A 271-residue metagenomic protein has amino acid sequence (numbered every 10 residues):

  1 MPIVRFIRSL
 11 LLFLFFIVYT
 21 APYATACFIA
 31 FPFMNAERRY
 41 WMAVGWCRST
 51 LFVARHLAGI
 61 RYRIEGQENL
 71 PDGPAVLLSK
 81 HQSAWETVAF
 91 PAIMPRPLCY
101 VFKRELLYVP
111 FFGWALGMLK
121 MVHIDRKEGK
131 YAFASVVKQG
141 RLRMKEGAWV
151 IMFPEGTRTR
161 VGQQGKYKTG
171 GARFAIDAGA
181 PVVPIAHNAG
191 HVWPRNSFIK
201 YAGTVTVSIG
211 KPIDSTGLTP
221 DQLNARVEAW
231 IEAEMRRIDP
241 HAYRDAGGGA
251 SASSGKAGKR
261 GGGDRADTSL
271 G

Functional and structural regions predicted by a protein language model:
M1-R63: N-terminal membrane-anchoring alpha-helices
I3-F6, F133-G271: Non-catalytic C-terminal accessory region of glycerolipid acyltransferases and related lyso-lipid remodeling enzymes
A24-G45, R55-L57, D72-G129: Catalytic core of membrane glycerolipid acyltransferases/transacylases, capturing the structured, soluble-facing
I64, L77, Y100, V207-I209: Generic preference for hydrophobic
E65, V101-K103, I124-R126, P154 (+1 more regions): Thr-Gly-centered strand-to-loop micro-motif
G66-L70: Glycine-rich helix-loop-beta junction characteristic of Rossmann-like nucleotide cofactor-binding loops
